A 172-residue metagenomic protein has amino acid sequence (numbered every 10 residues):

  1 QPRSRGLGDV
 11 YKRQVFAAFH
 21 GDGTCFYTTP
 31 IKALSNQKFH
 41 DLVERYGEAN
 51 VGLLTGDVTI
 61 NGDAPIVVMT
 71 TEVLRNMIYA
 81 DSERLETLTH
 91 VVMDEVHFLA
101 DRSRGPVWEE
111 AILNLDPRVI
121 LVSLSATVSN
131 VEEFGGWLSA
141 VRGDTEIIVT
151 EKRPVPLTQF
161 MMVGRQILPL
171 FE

Functional and structural regions predicted by a protein language model:
Q1-Y11: Single conserved hydrophobic/aromatic residue that forms the stacking wall/gate of nucleotide- or nucleobase-binding
R5, H20-D22, G47-E48, N61-A64 (+2 more regions): Short loop/turn elements that form and flank the Walker-type P-loop nucleotide-binding site in RecA-like NTPase cores
D9-G23, E109, L113-N114: Walker A/P-loop NTP-binding motif
T24-F26, K32-M69, V73-N76: Conserved nucleic-acid-binding Ia/Ib motif block in the N-terminal RecA-like helicase ATPase lobe
K32-L34, V58-I60, V73-R75, H97-L99 (+3 more regions): Conserved nucleotide-binding/hydrolysis micro-motifs of P-loop NTPases
Q37-R45, T70-V73, V91, V107-N114 (+2 more regions): Alpha-helical scaffold elements adjacent to nucleotide-binding pockets in ATP/GTP-utilizing enzyme cores
S82-V122: SF2 helicase catalytic motif II
L113, I120, V128, E133-S139 (+1 more regions): Conserved interdomain linker/interface between the two RecA-like ATPase lobes of SF2 helicase motors
